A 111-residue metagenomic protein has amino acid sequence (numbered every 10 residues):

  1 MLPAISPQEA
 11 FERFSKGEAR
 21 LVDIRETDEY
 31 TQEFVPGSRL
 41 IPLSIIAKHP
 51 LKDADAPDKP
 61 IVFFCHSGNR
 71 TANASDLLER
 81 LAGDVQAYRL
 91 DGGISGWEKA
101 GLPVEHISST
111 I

Functional and structural regions predicted by a protein language model:
M1-A19, T27-P60, T71-I111: Rhodanese-like catalytic fold shared by cysteine-dependent sulfurtransferases and DSP/PTP-type phosphatases
D23, G68: Conserved G/P- and acidic residue-centered "switch" motifs that form tight phosphate/ATP-binding loops in soluble
F64-C65: Short, surface-exposed ligand- or partner-binding patches at beta-edge/loop junctions that are enriched in aromatics
